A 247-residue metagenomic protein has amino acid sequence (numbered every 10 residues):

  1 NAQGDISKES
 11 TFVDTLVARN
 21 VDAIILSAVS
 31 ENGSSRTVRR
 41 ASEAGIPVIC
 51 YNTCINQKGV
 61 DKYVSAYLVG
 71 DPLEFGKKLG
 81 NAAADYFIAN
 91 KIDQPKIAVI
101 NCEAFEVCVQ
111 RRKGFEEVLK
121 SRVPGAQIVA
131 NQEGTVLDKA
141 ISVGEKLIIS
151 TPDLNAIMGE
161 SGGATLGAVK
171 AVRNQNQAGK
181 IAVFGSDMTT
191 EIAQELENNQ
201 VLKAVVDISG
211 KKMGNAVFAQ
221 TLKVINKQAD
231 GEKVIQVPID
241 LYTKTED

Functional and structural regions predicted by a protein language model:
N1-A2, K96-N101, E116-G134: Short beta-strand elements in bilobed, periplasmic/extracellular small-molecule ligand-binding domains
N1-R19: Early extracytoplasmic/lumenal segment of secretory-pathway proteins
E9, A66-Q94, A140-I141, T165 (+2 more regions): Hydrophobic alpha-helical segments within soluble ligand-binding/sensing domains
V13-A18, D22-E43, F115, E133-Q194: Hydrophobic alpha-helical
A23, A28, S65-Y67, P95-A104: Short beta-strand segments enriched in small/hydrophobic residues
E31, R36-E74, T189-N198, L202: Flexible loop/hinge segments that line or gate small-molecule binding clefts
F75-A82, E106-A126, V143, G167-A171 (+1 more regions): Short, solvent-exposed amphipathic alpha-helices that sit in or adjacent to ligand/effector-binding or catalytic
V99-C102, V107, L119, M188 (+1 more regions): Hinge/cleft segment of the Venus flytrap/periplasmic-binding protein
